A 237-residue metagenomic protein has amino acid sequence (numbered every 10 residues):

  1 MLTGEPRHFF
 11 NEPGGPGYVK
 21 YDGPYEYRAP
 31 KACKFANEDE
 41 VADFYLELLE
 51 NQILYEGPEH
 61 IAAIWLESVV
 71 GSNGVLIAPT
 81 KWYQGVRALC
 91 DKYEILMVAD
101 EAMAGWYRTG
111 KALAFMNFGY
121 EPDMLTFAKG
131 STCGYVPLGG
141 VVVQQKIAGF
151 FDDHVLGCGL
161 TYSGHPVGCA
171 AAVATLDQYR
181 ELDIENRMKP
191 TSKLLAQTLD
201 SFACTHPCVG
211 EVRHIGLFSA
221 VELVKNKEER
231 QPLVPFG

Functional and structural regions predicted by a protein language model:
M1-G237: Conserved N-terminal phosphate-binding loop of PLP-dependent enzymes in the Aspartate aminotransferase
